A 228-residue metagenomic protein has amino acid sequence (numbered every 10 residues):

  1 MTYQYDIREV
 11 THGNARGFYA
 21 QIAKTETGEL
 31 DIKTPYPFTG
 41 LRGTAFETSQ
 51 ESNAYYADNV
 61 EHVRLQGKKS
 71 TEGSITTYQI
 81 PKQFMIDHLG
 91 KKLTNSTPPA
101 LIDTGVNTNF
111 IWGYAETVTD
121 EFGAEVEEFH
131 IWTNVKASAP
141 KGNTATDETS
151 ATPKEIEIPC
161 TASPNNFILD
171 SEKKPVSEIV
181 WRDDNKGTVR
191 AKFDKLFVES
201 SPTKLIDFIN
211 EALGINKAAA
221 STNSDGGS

Functional and structural regions predicted by a protein language model:
M1-A45, S221: Polar/acidic, low-complexity leader/linker segments enriched in S/T/G and N/D
T48-R64, S70-E72, K141, A145: Short, solvent-exposed beta-alpha or beta-beta edge segments that form flexible loop/patches at the rim of ligand
N59-L65, P98-I102, D120, G142-T149: Catalytic micro-motifs at enzyme active sites that drive phosphoryl/nucleotidyl and oxygen chemistry
V60-M85, A151-N165: Oligomerization/assembly interface segments of phage tail-like spikes and tubes
T77-P81, E116-D120, K136-A139, A162-N166: Beta-strand elements of well-folded, non-transmembrane domains
I80-T104: Charged, amphipathic alpha-helical segments
D103-A145: Short helix-loop boundary/capping segments
A137-S228: Mixed-charge, glycine-accented linear interaction segment located at domain edges/termini
